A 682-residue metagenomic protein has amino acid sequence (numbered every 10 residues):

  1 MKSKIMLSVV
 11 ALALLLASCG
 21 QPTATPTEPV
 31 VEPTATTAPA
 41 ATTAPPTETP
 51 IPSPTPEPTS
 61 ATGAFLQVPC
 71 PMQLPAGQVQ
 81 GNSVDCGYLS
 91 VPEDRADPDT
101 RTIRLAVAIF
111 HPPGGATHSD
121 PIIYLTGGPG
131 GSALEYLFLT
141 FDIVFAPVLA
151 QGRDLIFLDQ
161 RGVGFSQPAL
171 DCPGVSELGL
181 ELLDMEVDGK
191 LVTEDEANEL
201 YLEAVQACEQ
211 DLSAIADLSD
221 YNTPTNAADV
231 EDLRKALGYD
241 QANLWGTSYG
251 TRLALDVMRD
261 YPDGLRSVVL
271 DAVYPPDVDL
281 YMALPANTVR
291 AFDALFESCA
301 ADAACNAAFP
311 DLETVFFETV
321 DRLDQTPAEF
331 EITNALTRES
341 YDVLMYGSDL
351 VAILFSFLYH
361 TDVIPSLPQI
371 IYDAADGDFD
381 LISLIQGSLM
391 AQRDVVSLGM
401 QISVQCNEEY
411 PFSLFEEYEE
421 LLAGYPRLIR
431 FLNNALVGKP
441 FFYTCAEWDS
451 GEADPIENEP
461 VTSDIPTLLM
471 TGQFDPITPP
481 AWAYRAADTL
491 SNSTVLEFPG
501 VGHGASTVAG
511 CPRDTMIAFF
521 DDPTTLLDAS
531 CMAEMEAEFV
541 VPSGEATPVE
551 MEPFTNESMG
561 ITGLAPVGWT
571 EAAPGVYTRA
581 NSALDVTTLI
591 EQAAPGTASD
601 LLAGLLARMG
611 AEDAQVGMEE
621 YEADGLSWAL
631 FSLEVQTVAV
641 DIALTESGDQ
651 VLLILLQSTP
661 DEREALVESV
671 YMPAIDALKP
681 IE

Functional and structural regions predicted by a protein language model:
M1-M6: Bacterial N-terminal signal peptides that target proteins for export
V10, L14-L15, C19-T62, E545-E552: Ser/Thr-rich, Proline-interspersed low-complexity disordered segments
P58-D349, S403, E409-A546: Gly/Pro-rich cap/lid or specificity-loop segments adjacent to the active site
G81-Y88, P548-P553, G575-V576, E622-F631: Short, hydrophobic/aromatic-rich segments at coil-to-beta transitions
V268, L496-F498, Q650-P660: Short, well-ordered beta-strand elements
P440-Y443, T555-A607, E634-T637: Secretory pathway targeting signatures of secreted, lumenal, and periplasmic proteins
V567-W569, L653-E682: Surface-exposed amphipathic alpha-helical segments
G604-L652, Q657: Signature of long, low-cysteine stretches enriched in small and polar/charged residues
